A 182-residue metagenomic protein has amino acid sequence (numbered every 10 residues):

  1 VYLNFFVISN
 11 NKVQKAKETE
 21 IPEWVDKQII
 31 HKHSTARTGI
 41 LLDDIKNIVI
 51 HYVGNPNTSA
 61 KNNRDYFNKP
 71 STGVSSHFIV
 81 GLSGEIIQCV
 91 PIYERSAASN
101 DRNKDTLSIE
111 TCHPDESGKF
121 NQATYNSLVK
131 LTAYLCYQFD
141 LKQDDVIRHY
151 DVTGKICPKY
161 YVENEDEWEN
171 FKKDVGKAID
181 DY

Functional and structural regions predicted by a protein language model:
V1-H31, L42, D115-Y182: Basic/polar, cationic surfaces and motifs that engage anionic cell-wall and phosphate/carboxylate ligands
V1-N100: N-terminal catalytic cores of peptidoglycan-degrading enzymes
V49, S108-E110, I147: Soluble periplasmic/extracytoplasmic beta-strand elements of cell-envelope proteins
G54, R102, L107-S117: Cell-envelope and extracellular/periplasmic
P70, A98, T106, V129 (+1 more regions): Solvent-exposed, non-transmembrane amphipathic alpha-helical segments
I79, C112, D151: Catalytic metal-binding/acid-base residues of hydrolase active sites
